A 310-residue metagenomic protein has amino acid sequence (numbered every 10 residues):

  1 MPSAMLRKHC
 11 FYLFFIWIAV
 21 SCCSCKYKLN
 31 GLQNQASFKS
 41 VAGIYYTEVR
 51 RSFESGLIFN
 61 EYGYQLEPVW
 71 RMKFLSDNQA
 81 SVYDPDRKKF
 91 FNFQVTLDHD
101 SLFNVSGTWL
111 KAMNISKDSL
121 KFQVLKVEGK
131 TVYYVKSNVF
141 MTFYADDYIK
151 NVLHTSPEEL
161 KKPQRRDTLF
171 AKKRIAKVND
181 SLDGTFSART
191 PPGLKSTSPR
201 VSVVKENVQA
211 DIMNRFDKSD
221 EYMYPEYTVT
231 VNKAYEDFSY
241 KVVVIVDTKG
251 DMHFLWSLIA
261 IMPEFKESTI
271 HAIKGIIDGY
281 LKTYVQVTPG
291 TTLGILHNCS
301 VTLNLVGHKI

Functional and structural regions predicted by a protein language model:
M1-V41, Y45: Bacterial Sec-dependent N-terminal signal peptides
K26-I310: Charge-biased low-complexity segments
